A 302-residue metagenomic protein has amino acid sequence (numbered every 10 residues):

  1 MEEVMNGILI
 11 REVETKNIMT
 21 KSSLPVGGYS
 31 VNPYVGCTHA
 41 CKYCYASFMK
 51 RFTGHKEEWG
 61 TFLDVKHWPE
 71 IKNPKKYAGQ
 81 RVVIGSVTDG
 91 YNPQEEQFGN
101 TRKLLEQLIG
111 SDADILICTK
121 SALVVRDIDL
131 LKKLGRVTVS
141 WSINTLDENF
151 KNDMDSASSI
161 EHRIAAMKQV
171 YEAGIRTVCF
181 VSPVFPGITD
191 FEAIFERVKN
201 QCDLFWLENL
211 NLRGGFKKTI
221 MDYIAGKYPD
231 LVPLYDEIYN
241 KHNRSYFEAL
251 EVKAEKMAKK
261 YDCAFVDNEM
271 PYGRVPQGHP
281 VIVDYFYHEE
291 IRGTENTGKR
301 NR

Functional and structural regions predicted by a protein language model:
M1-Y34, Y45-R81, G298-R302: N-terminal [4Fe-4S]-dependent radical SAM core
K21, G85-S86, D267-E269: Pocket-edge structural micro-motifs
V35, H39: Cys/His-enriched microdomains
A46-M49, D89, K259: Residue-level marker of positions within ordered structural domains that often coincide with functionally constrained
T61, V65-W68, S158-S159, Q277-V281: Secondary-structure junction/capping motif
W68-K253, M257: Conserved AdoMet/S-adenosylmethionine-binding subsite of the radical SAM
P229-R302: C-terminal accessory regions of radical SAM enzymes
